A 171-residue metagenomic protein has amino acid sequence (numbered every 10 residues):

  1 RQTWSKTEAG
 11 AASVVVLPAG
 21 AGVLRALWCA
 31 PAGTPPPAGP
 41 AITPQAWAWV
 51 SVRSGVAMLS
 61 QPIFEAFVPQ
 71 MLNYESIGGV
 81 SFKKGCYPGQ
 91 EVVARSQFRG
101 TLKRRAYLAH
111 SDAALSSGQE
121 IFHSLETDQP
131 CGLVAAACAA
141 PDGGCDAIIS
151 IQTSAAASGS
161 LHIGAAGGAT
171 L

Functional and structural regions predicted by a protein language model:
R1-S54: Acidic, low-complexity central loop/insert segments
G10-A30, A66-K84, C145: The conserved catalytic core of RNA pseudouridine synthases
P18, C29-P31, S60, S150-S154: Helix N-cap / beta->alpha transition motif
P44, V50-S76: Short, conserved active-site entrance elements at the starts or edges of catalytic domains
Q45, K83-K84, D128: Hot-dog-fold acyl-thioester-processing enzymes
L72-V80, A94-L171: Glycine-rich, small/acidic residue-mixed loop/short-helix segments
Q90-E91: Structural motif
